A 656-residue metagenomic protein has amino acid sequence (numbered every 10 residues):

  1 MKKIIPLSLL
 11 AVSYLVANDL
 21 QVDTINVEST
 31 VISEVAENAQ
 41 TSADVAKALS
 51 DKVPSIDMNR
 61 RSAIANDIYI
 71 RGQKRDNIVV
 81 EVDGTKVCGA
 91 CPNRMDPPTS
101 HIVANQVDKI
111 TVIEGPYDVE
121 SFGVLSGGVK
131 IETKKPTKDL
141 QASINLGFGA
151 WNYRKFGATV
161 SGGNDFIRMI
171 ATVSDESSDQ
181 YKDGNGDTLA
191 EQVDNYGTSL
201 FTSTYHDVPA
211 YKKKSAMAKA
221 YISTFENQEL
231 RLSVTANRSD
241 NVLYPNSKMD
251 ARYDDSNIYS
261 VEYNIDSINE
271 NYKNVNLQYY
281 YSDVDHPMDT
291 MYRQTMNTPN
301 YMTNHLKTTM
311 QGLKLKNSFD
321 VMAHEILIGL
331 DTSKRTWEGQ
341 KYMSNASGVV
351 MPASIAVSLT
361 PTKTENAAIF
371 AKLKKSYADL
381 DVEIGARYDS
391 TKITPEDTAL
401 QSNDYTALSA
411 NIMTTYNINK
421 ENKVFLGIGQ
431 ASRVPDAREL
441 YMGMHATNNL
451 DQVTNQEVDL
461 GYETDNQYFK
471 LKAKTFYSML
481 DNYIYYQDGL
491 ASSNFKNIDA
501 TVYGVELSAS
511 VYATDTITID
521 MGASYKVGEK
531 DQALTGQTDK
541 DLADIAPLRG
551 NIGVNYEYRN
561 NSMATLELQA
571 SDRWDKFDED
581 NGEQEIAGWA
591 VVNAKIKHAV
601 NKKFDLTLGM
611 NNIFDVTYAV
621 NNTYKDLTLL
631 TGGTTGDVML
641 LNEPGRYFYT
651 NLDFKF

Functional and structural regions predicted by a protein language model:
M58, K86-E114: Short acidic/polar hinge/loop motifs at secondary-structure boundaries that mediate gating or recognition
H101-Q141, K655: A beta-strand signature from Gram-negative outer-membrane beta-barrel systems, especially the internal plug domain
K130, K138-D139, G147, T159-Y253 (+1 more regions): Periplasmic-side early beta-strands and strand-to-turn transitions of outer-membrane beta-barrels
G184-N185, D481, R573-D575, H598-F656: C-terminal beta-signal and adjacent terminal beta-strands/loops of Gram-negative outer-membrane beta-barrel proteins
N227-N274, D283-T308, M444-N448: Flexible loop and strand-edge segments within Gram-negative outer membrane beta-barrel domains
R238-D240, D283-P287, M343, S347-V350 (+9 more regions): Surface-exposed extracellular loop regions of Gram-negative outer-membrane beta-barrel proteins, predominantly
M249-E270, H305-M310, S358-T364, S402-N403 (+11 more regions): Outer-membrane beta-barrel signature, preferentially recognizing the C-terminal barrel domain of Gram-negative
K375-V382, T391, K470, Y477-M479 (+2 more regions): Gram-negative outer-membrane beta-barrel transporters
